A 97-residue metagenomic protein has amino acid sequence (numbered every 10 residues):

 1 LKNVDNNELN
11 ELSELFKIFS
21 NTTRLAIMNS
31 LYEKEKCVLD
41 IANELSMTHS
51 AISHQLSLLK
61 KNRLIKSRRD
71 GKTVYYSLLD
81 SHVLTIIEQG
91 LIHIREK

Functional and structural regions predicted by a protein language model:
L1-E11, D80, L84-K97: Amphipathic alpha-helical dimerization/coiled-coil segments that flank or bridge DNA-binding/regulatory modules
N7-S50, V74-S81: N-terminal helix-turn-helix DNA-binding core of bacterial DNA-binding proteins
I27, S57-L58: Hydrophobic side chains within alpha-helical segments
N43, H54, K60-K61: Alpha-helical residues within the helix-turn-helix
S50-A51, Q55-L56, R69: Recognition helix of helix-turn-helix DNA-binding domains
K60-D70: Beta-hairpin "wing" of winged helix-turn-helix
